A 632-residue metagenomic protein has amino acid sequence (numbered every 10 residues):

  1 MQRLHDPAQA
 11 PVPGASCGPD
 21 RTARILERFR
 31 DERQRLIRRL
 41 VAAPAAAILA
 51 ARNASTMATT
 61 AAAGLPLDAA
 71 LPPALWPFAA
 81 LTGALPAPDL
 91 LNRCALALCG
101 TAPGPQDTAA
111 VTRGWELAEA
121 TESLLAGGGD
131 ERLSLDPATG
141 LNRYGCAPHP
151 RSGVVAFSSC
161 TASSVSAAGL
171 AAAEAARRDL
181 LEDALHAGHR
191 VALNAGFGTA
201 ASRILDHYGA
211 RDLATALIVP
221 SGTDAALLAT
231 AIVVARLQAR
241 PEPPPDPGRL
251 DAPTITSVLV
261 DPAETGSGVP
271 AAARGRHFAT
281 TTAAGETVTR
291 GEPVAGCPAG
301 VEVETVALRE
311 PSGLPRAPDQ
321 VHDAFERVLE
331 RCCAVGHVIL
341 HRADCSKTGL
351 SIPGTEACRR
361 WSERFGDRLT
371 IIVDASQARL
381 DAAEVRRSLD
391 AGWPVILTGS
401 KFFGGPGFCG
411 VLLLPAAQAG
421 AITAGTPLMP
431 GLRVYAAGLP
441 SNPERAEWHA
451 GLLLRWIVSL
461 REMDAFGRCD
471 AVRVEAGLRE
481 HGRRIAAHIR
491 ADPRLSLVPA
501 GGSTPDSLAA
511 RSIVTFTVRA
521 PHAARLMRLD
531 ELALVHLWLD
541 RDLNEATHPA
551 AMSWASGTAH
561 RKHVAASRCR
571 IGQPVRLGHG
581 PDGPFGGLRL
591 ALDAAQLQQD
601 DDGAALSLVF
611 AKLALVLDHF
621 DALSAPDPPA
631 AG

Functional and structural regions predicted by a protein language model:
R3-A43, A51-R52, T56-T60, P66-L67 (+6 more regions): PLP-dependent enzyme catalytic core of the Aspartate aminotransferase-like
L40, P77, M463, C469-G583: Conserved small-domain helix->loop->beta segment predominantly found in fold-type I
L49, A54-D136, G140-R143, S163 (+3 more regions): Conserved N-terminal alpha-helix of the aminotransferase class I/II PLP-enzyme fold
D136-P137, N142-A162, D319, H548-G580 (+1 more regions): Extracellular distal adhesion/interaction modules in secreted or cell-surface proteins
R143-D212, V294-T348: Metal-dependent C-N hydrolase catalytic cores
L170-D179, F197-T199, P318-V328, I352-W361 (+5 more regions): Well-ordered, non-membrane alpha-helical segments in soluble/globular domains
L217-N442, E447: Conserved PLP-enzyme active-site core in the AAT-like
S400-S507: Active-site C-terminal subdomain of aminotransferase-like
